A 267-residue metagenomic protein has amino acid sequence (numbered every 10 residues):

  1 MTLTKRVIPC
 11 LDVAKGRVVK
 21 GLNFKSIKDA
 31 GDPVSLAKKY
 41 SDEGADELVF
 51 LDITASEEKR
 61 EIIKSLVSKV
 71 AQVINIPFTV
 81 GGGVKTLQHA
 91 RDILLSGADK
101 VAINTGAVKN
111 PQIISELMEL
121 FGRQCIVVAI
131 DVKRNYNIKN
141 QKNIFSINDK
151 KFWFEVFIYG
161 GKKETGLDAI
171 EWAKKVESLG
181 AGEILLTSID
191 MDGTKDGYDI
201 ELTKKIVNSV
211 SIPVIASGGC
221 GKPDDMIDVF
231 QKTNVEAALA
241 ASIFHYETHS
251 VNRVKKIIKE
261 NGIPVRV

Functional and structural regions predicted by a protein language model:
R6-C10, E47, N75-T79, K100-A102 (+5 more regions): Structural preference for beta-strand elements that scaffold enzyme active sites
D12, Y40, L48, V80 (+7 more regions): Conserved, mostly hydrophobic/aromatic
V13-K15, V19-K20, A98-L186, D190-M191 (+1 more regions): Conserved anion-binding
E47-S65, T105, L185-G197: Glycine-rich, proline-tolerant flexible connector loops at the mouths of alpha/beta enzymes
T54, I62-C125: Glycine/small-residue-rich loop that forms an oxyanion/phosphate-binding "nest" at active or ligand-binding sites
E61-S68, G166-I170, D196-K205: Charged helix-capping and loop-helix junction motifs
I74, F78-K100, E201-A238: Catalytic cores of alpha/beta
I113-F121, I227-V267: C-terminal helical cap(s) of enzyme catalytic domains, especially alpha/beta-barrels
